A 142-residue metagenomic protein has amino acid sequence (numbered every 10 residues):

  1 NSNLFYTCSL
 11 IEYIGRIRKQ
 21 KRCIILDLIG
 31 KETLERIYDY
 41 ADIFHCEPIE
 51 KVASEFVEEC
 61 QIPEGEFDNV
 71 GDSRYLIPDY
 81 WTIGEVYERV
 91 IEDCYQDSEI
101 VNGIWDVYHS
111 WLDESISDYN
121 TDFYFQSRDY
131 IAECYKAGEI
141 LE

Functional and structural regions predicted by a protein language model:
N1, R74-Y95, D106-I116: A structured, charge-rich N-terminal accessory region that forms the first stable segment of a protein and links
L4, S9-V57: N-terminal interaction modules that seed assembly of large macromolecular complexes
K19-D27, I62-D68, Q96-N102: Short, surface-exposed acidic
E35, E55-E66, R89-Q96: Amphipathic alpha-helical interaction surfaces
D42-D79: Long, compositionally biased
P48, D97, Q126-S127: General structural signal for secondary-structure boundaries
H109-E142: Glycine-rich, aromatic-bearing surface loops/beta-hairpins
